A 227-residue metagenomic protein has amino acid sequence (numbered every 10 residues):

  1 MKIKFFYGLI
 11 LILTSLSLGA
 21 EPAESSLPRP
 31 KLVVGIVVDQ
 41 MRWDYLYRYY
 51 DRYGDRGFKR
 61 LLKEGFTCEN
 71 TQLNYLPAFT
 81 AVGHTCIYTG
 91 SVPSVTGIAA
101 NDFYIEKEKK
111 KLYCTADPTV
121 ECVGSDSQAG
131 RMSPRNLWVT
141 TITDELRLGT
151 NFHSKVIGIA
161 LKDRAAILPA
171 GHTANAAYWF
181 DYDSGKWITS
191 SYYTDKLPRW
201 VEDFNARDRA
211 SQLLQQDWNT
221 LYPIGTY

Functional and structural regions predicted by a protein language model:
K2-L11: Sec-dependent signal peptide recognition, specifically the positively charged N-region followed immediately by
L11-G19: Hydrophobic h-region of N-terminal signal peptides that target proteins for export in Gram-negative bacteria
G19-S25: Boundary at the C-terminal end of the N-terminal hydrophobic targeting segment
P30-R42, L61, I87, L146: Beta-strand elements within well-structured catalytic alpha/beta cores of enzymes that handle phosphate/sulfate esters
R42-R48, T71-L73, S127-P134: Second-shell loop/turn segments in exported
W43-Y47, T80, A166-A170: Extracytoplasmic/secreted cell-surface and envelope-processing proteins
L46-V95, K155-I159: Short, structured active-site-proximal loop/turn typified by the sulfatase FGly-forming signature C/S-X-P-X-R
V92-Y227: His/Asp/Glu-rich, glycine-adjacent segments that coordinate divalent cations and/or stabilize oxyanion chemistry on
